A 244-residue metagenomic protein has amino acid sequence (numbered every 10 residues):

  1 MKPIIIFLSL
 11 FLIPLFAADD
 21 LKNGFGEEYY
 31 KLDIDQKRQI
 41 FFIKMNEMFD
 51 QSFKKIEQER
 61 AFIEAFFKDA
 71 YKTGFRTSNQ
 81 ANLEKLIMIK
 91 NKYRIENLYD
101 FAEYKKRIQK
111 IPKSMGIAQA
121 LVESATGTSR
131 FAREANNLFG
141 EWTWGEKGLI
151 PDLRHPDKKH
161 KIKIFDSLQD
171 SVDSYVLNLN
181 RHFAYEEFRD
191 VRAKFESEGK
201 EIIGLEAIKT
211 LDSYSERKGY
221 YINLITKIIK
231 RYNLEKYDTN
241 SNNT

Functional and structural regions predicted by a protein language model:
I4-I13: Sec-dependent N-terminal signal peptides
F16-A118, V122-T244: Catalytic cores of secreted/periplasmic lytic hydrolases that degrade extracellular macromolecules
